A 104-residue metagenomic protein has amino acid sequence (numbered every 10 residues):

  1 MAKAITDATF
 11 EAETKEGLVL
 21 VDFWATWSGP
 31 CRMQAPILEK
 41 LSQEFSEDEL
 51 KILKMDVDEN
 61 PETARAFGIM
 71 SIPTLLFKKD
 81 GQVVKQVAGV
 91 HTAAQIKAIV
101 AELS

Functional and structural regions predicted by a protein language model:
M1-E13: N-terminal "domain-start" segment that seeds a small globular fold
K15-W24: Short active-site neighborhood of thiol/selenol oxidoreductases, capturing the structured segment around
V19, F67-L76: Structural micro-motif
R32-S46: Typically the conserved alpha-helix immediately C-terminal to a functionally engaged Cys/Sec in thioredoxin-like
V57-T63: Structural microenvironment flanking redox-active thiols in thiol-disulfide oxidoreductases
K79-S104: Non-catalytic, surface beta->alpha helical segment in thiol-disulfide oxidoreductase systems
